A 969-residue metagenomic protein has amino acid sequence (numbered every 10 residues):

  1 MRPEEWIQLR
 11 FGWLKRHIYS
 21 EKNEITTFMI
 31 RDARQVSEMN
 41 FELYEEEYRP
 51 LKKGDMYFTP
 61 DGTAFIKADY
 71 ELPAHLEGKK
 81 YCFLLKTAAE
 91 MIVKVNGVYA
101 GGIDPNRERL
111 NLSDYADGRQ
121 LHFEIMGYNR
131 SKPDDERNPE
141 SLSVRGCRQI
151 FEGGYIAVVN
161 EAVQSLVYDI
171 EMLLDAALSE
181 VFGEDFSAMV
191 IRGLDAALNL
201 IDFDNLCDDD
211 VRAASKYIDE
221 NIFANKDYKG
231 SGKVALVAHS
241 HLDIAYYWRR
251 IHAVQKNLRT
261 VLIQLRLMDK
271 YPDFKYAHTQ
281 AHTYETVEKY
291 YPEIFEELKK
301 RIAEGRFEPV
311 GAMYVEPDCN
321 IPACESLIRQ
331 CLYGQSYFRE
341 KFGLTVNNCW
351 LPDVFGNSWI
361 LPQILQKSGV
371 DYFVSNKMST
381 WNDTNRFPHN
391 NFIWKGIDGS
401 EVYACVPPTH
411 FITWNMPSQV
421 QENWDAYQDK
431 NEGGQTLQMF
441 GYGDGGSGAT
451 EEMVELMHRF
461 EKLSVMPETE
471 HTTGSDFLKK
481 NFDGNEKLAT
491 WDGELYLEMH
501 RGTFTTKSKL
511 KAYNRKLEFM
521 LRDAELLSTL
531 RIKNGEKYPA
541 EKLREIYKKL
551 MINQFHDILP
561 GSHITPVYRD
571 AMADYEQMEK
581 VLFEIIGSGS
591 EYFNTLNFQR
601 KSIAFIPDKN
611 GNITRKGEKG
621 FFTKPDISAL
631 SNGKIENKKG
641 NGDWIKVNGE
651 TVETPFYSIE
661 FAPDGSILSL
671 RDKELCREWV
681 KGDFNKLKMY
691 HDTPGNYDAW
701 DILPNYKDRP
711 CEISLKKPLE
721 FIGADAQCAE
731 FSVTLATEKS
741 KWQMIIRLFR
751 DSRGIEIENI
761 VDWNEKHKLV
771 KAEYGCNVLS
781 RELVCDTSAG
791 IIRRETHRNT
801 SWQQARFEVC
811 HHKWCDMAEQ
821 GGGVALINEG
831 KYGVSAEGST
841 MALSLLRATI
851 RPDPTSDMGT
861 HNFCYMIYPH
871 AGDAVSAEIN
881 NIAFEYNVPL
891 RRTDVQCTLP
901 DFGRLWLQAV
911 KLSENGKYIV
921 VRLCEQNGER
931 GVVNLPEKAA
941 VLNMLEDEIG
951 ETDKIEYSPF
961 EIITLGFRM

Functional and structural regions predicted by a protein language model:
M1-L76, D683, Y690-F721: Extended carbohydrate-recognition surfaces in non-catalytic/accessory domains of CAZymes and lectin-like proteins
M1-M39, I150-W248, E518-A629, G633 (+2 more regions): Histidine-centered catalytic/metal-binding microenvironments
E77-V95, F123, F593-T595: Aromatic-lined ligand-binding clefts that engage carbohydrates, nucleic acids, or primary amines
I92-P139: Beta-strand-rich ligand-recognition modules
L173-F203, H241, A245-Y247, G399-G589 (+1 more regions): Catalytic grooves of carbohydrate-active enzymes
I218-L236, Q255-Y271, T286-T345, W359-K367 (+2 more regions): Catalytic alpha-helical scaffold of carbohydrate-active enzymes acting on polysaccharides/glycoconjugates
C319-E340, P408-Q428, D708: Alpha-helical scaffold elements lining the catalytic groove of polysaccharide deacetylases
L361-Q366, N376-T380, P388-N391, W424-D425 (+4 more regions): C-terminal (or distal) subdomains of carbohydrate-active enzymes
